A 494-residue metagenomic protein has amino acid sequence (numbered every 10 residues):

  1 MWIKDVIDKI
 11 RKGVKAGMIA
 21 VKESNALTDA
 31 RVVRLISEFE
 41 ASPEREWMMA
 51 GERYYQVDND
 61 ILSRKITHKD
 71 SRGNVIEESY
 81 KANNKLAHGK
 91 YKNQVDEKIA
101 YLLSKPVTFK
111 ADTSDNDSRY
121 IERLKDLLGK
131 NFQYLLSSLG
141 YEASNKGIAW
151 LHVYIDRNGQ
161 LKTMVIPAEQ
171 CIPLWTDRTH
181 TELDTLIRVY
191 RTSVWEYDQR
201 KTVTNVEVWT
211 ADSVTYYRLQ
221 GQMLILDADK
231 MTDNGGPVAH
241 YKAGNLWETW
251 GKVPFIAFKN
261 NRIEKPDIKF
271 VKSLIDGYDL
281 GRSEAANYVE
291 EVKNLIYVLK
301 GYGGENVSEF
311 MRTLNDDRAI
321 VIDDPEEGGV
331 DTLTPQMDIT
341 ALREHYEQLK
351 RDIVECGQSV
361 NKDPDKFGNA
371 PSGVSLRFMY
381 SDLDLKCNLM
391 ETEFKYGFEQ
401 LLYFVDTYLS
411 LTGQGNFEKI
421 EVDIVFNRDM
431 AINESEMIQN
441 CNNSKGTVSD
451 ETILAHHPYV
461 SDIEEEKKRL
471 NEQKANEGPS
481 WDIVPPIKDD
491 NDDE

Functional and structural regions predicted by a protein language model:
M1-I166, C171, N491: Extended, helix-rich architectural segments
K12-G17, F255-R262, S480-E494: Protruding loop/beta-arch "assembly-hinge" segments enriched in small, turn-prone residues
G17, E46, F109, K130-L135 (+10 more regions): Short secondary-structure junctions and interdomain/linker hinges
S114, S118, K125-Q133, Y141 (+5 more regions): Generic detection of long, well-ordered alpha-helical segments
R119-L124, G329-D331, Y380: A short, surface-exposed helix-loop junction/capping segment
G140-N260: Extended, regular secondary-structure scaffolds
G236-P371: Extended, charged amphipathic alpha-helical segments
G303, E309-D323, A341, Q348-E494: C-terminal helix-loop subdomains that flank or include functional centers
